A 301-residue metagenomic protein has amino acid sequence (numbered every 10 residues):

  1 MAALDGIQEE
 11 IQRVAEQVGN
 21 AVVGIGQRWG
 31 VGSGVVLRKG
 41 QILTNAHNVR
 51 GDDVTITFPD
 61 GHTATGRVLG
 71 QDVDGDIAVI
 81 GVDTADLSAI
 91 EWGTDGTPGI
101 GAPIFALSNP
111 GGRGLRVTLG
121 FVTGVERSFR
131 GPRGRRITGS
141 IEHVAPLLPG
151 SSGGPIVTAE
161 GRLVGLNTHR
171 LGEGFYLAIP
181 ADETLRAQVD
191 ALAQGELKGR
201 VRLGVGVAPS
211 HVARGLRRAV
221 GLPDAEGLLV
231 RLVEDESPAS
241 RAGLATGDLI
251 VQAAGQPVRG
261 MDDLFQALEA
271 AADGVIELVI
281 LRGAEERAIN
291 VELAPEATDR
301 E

Functional and structural regions predicted by a protein language model:
M1-A15, A106, P110, A159 (+3 more regions): C-terminal cap/linker of serine protease catalytic domains
G6-R13, A21-K39, N45, H62-T65 (+4 more regions): A conserved glycine-rich beta-strand in the N-terminal activation segment of trypsin-fold
Q12, G19, W29-V31, R38-I77 (+1 more regions): Catalytic-histidine neighborhood of serine endopeptidases, predominantly the chymotrypsin-like S1/PA family
R13-V14, R67-L69, D83-G114, P146-L148 (+3 more regions): Active-site substrate-binding loop(s) of clan PA
G19-A21, D83-E91, R116-F175, A181-Q188 (+1 more regions): Active-site region of chymotrypsin-like
L69-D76, G81, V125-I141, A191-G199 (+1 more regions): Gly/Ser-enriched beta-turn/beta-hairpin loop segments
A145-G150, G154-P155, A208-Q252, P257-R259: PDZ/PDZ-like domain segments forming the peptide/carboxylate-binding groove, activating on the N-terminal beta-strands
D190-V201, E236, S240-A245, V251-P257 (+1 more regions): PDZ-domain C-terminal substructure recognizer with occasional recognition of PDZ-binding tails
